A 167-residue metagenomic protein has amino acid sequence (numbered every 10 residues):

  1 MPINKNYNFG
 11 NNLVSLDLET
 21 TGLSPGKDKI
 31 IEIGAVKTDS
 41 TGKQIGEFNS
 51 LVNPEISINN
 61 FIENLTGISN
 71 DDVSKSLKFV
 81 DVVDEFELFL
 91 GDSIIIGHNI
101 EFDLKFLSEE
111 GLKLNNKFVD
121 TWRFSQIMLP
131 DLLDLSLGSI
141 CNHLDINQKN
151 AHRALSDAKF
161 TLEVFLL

Functional and structural regions predicted by a protein language model:
M1-K117, P130-H152: Conserved non-catalytic scaffold segment of RNase H-like nuclease domains
D81, S125, A158-K159: Short secondary-structure boundary/hinge segments and terminal tails
N115-S125: Short, acidic/small-residue loops that bind anionic groups at enzyme active sites
I127, H143, V164-L167: Active-site catalytic microenvironments for nucleophilic, acid-base chemistry
R153-L166: Acidic, divalent-metal-coordinating active-site segment for phosphoryl/phosphodiester hydrolysis, typified by short
